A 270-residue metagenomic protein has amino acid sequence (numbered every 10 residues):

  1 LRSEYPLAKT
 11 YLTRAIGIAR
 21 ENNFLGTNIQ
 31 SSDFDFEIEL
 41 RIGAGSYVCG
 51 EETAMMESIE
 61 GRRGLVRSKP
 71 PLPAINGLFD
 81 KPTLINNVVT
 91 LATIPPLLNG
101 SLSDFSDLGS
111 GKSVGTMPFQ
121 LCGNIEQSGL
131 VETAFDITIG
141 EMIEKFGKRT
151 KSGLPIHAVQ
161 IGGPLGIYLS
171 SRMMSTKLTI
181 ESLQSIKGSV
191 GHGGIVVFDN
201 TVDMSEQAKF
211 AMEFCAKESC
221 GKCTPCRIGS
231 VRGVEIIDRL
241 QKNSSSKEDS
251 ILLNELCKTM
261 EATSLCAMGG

Functional and structural regions predicted by a protein language model:
L1-A15, I38, T150-I186: Terminal amphipathic helices with adjacent charged low-complexity linkers/tails
L1-R2, R41, C122-N124, T133-A134 (+5 more regions): Generic beta-strand/beta-sheet core signal
K9-F135, G147: Hydrophobic alpha-helical positions that pack around
T10, R14-S31, K177-G270: Ferredoxin-type iron-sulfur electron-transfer modules in oxidoreductases and energy-metabolism complexes
S58-P70, R172-S189: Active-site loop ensemble at the mouth of alpha/beta enzyme cores that anchors a bound cofactor
A134-G153: Short amphipathic, charge-patterned alpha-helical segments
I139-M142, P155, S219, G233: Extended, hydrophobic alpha-helical segments in both membrane/secreted and soluble proteins
